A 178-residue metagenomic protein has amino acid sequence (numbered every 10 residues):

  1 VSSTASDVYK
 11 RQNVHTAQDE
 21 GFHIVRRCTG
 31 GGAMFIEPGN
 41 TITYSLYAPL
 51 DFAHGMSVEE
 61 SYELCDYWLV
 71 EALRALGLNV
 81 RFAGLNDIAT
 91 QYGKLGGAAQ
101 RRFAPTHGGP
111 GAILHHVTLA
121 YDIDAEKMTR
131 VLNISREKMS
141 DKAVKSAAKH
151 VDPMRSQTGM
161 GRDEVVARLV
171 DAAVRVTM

Functional and structural regions predicted by a protein language model:
V1-Y9: Single conserved hydrophobic/aromatic residue that forms the stacking wall/gate of nucleotide- or nucleobase-binding
N13-H15, G32-M34, G97-G109: A generic local secondary-structure boundary/capping motif
N13-H54: A glycine-rich, hydrophobic loop/mini-helix early in the fold
P38, Q91-Y92, I123: Short acidic-glycine loop/turn motifs at beta-strand connectors
T41-I88: Contiguous, small/hydrophobic- and glycine-enriched helical/loop subdomains that border and often "cap" functional
T41-T43, L85, K94, L114-T118: Broad gene-expression machinery/nucleic-acid interaction feature
E60-Y62, D66-N79, R101-M178: Long, positively charged amphipathic alpha-helical accessory segments at protein N-termini or as interdomain linkers
R81-A104: Beta-rich nucleic-acid/ligand-interaction surfaces
